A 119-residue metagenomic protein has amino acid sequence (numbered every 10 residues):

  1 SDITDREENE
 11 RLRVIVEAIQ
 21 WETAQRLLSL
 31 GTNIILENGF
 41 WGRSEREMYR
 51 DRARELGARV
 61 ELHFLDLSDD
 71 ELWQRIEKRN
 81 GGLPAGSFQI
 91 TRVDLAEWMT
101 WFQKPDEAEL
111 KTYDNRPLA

Functional and structural regions predicted by a protein language model:
S1-T32, K78: Conserved substrate/cofactor phosphate-moiety recognition/catalytic segment in nucleotide-dependent phosphotransferases
D2-E7, R54-K104: A glycine- and Lys/Arg-enriched "phosphate-lid" helix/loop adjacent to the NTP-binding pocket of small-molecule kinases
R6-E17, G39-G42, F88, R92: Flexible, glycine- and charge-enriched loops at secondary-structure boundaries
Q25-S29, N33, A53-G57, K104: Conserved catalytic network of the ASCE P-loop NTPase/AAA+ motor domain
I34-E37, L62: Short catalytic-loop micro-motif centered on adjacent basic/acidic residues
E37-Y49: Acidic, metal-coordinating catalytic cores used for nucleic-acid/nucleotide bond scission and strand-transfer chemistry
A96-A119: NTP-dependent small-molecule kinase module
